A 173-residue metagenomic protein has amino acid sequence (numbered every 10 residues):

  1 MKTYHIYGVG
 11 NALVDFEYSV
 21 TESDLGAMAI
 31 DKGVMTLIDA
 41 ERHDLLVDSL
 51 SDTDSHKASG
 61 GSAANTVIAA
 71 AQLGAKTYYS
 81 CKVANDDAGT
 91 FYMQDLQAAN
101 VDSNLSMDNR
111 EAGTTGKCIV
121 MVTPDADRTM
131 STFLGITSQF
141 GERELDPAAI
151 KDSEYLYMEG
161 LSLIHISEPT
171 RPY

Functional and structural regions predicted by a protein language model:
M1-S80: Glycine-rich phosphate/adenosyl-contacting loop at the front of the ribokinase-like
Y4, T115-K117: Change "...and in nucleic-acid phosphodiester-cleaving endonucleases..." to "...and in nucleic-acid processing enzymes
V9-N11, K82-N85, V122-P124, F133: Cofactor-binding loop segments of dinucleotide-utilizing enzymes, especially the Rossmann-like FAD- and NAD(P)+-binding
C81-N85, N104-G113: Beta-strand->loop->alpha-helix junctions that form or flank phosphate-binding loops in nucleotide-handling enzymes
D86-A99, C118-V122, A126-T129: Active-site-proximal loop->helix
N104-N109, V120-G160: Conserved phosphate-binding/catalytic loop of the ribokinase/pfkB sugar-kinase fold
I164-Y173: Single conserved hydrophobic/aromatic residue that forms the stacking wall/gate of nucleotide- or nucleobase-binding
